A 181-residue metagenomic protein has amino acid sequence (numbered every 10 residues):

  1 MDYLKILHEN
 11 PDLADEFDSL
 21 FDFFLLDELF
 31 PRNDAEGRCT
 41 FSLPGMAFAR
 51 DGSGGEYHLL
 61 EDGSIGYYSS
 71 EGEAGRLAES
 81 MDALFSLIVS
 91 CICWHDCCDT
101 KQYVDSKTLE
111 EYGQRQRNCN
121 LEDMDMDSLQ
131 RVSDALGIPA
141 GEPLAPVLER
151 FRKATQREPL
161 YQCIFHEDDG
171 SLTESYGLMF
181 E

Functional and structural regions predicted by a protein language model:
M1-G72, Q102-Y103, N118-E181: A surface-exposed partner-binding patch
Y68-K107: Compact, glycine/acidic-enriched structural inserts
Y112-Q114: Polyanion-engaging groove/track-forming segments
